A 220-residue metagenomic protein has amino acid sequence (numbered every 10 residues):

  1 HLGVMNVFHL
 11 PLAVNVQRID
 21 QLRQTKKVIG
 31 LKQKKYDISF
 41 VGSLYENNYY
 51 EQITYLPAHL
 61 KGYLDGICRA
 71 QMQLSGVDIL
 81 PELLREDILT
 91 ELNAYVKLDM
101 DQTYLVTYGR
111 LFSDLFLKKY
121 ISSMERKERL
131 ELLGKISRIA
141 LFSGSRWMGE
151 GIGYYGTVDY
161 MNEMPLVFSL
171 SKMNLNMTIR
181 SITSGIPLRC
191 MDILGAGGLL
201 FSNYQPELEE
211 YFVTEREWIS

Functional and structural regions predicted by a protein language model:
H1-Q102: Catalytic core of nucleotide-activated saccharide and alditol-phosphate transferases
L2, L132-I136, A196: Alpha-helical structural signal in soluble globular domains
G3, L10-L12, Y120, L141-S220: Catalytic binding pocket for nucleotide-activated donors in carbohydrate/polymer assembly enzymes
K27-K32, E125-G134, P165-V167: A general structural signal for short secondary-structure junctions and capping/turn motifs
Y36-F40, S137-A140, M173-N174: Hydrophobic beta-strand segments of well-ordered beta-sheets in folded domains
Y49-H59, D114-I121, Y154: Short, flexible/disordered intra-domain loops and linkers
L89-I136: Alpha-helix-centered segments that form part of catalytic cores
